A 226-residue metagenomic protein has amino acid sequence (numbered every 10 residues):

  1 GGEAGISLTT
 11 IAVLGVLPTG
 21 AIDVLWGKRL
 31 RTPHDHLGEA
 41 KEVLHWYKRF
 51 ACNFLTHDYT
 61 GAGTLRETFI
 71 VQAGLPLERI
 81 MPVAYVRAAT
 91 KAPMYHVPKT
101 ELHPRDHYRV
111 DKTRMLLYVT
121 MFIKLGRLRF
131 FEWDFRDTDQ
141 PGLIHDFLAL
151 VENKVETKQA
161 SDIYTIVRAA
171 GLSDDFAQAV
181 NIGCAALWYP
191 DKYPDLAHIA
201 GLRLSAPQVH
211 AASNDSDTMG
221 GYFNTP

Functional and structural regions predicted by a protein language model:
G1-V83, T113, M121-P226: RNase H-like, metal-dependent nuclease domains and their acidic two-metal-ion catalytic environment used
Q72-F122: Conserved beta-strand -> loop -> alpha-helix junction used to position metal-binding or nucleic-acid-contacting
